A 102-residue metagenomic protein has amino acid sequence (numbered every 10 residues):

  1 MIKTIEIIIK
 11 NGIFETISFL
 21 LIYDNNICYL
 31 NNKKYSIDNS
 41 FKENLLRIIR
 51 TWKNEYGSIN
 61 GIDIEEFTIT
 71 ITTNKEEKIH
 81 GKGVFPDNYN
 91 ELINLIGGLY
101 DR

Functional and structural regions predicted by a protein language model:
M1-G12, D24-I27, K33-R102: Short, well-ordered, aromatic-rich surface patches in folded extracellular/luminal domains
T16-D24: Broad, structure-driven detector of short, well-ordered beta-strand segments within folded domains
